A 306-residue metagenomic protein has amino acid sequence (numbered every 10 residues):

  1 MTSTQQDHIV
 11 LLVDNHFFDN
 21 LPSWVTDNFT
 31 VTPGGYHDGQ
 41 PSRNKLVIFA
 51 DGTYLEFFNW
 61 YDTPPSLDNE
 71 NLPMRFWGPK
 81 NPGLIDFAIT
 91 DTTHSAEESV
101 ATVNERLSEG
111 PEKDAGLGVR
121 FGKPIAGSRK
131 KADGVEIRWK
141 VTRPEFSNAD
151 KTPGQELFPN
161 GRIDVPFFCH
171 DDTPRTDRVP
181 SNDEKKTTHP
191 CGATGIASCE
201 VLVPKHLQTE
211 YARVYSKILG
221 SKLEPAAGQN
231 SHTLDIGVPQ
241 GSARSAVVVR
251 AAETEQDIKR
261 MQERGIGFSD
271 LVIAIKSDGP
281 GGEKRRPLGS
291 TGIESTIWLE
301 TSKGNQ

Functional and structural regions predicted by a protein language model:
M1-Q6, L11-V31, S42, F49-Q306: Glyoxalase I/VOC metalloenzyme domain signal
P33-D38: Conserved catalytic-core motifs of GNAT/GCN5-like acyltransferases
